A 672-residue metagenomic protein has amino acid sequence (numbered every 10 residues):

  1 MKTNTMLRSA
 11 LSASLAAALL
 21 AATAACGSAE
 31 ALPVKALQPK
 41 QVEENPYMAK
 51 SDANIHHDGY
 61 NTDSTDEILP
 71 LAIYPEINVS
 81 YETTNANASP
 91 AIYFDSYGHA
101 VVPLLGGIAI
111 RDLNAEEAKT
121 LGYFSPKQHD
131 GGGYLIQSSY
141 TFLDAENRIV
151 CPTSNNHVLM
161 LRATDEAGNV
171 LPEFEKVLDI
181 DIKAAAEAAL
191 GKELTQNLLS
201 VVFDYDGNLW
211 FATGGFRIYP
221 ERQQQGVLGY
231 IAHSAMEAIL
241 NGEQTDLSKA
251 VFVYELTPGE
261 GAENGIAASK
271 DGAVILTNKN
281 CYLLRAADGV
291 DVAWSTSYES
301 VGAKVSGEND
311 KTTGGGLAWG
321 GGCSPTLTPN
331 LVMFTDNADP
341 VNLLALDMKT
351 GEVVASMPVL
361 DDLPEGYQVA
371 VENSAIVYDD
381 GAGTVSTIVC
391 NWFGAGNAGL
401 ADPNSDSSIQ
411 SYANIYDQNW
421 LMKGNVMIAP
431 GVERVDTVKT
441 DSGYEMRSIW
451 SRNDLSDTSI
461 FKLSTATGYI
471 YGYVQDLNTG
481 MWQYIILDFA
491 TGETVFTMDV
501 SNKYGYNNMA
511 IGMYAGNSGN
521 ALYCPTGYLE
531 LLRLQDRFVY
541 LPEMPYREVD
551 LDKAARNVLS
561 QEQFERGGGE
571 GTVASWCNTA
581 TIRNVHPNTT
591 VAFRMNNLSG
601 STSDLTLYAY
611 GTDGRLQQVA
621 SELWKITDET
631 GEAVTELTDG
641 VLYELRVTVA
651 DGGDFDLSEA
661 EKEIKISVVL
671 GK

Functional and structural regions predicted by a protein language model:
L20, C26-Y123, A145-R148, Q535-E543: Sequence/structural signature of beta-propeller modules and their immediately flanking N-terminal secretory/stalk
T83-Y93, Q128-L143, A185-V202, P258-A268 (+4 more regions): Repeated scaffold domains used in trafficking and secretory/extracellular systems, primarily beta-propellers
T84-I92, Y97-H99, L104-N156, V177-S200 (+2 more regions): Blade-loop segments of beta-propeller domains
F124-G132, E175-E193, G242-G259, A293-L317 (+3 more regions): Surface-exposed loop and turn segments in beta-propeller and other repeat-based domains that flank or scaffold
L331-M333, V341, I376-K503: Loop/turn-rich, solvent-exposed surfaces of beta-rich toroidal or solenoidal domains
N507-E543: Blade-level signature of beta-propeller repeat domains, shared across WD40, Kelch, NHL, RCC1 and BNR/Asp-box propellers
M544-A554, G611, V647-K672: C-terminal edge strands of extracellular/lumenal beta-sandwich accessory domains
N588-V591, T635-G653: Noncatalytic modules at the cell exterior or secretory-pathway interfaces, chiefly beta-strand-rich lectin/adhesion
